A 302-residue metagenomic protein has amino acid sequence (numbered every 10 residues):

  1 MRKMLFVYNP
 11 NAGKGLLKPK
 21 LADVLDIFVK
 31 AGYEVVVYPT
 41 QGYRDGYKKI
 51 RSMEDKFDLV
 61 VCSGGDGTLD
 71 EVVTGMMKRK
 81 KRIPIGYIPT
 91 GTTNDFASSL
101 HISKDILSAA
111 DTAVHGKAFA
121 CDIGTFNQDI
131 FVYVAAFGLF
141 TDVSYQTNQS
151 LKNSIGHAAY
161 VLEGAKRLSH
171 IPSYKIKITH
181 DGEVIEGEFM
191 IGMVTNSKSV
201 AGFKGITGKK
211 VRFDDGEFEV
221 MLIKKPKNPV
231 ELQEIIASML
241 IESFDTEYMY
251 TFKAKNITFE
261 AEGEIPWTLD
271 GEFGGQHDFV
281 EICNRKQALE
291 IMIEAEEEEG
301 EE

Functional and structural regions predicted by a protein language model:
M1-S63, G75, E298, E302: ATP/NTP phosphate-donor binding region
R2, I83, K255: Nucleotide donor/acceptor-binding cores
A31, Y38-T40, K78-V194: Catalytic core of DAGKc-family lipid kinases
T68-K80: Short Gly/Thr/Asp-enriched flexible loops that form oxyanion-binding sites at enzyme active sites
D129-A135, T141-D142, E186-T195, A201-G202 (+4 more regions): Short hydrophobic-aromatic micro-motifs
L151-A158, S199, G208-K227: Gly/Ser/Thr-rich active-site loops/lids in small-molecule metabolic enzymes that frequently grip phosphoryl groups
H180, E186, R212, L222-E302: ATP/nucleoside-binding phosphotransfer catalytic cores, i.e., glycine-rich phosphate-binding loops
